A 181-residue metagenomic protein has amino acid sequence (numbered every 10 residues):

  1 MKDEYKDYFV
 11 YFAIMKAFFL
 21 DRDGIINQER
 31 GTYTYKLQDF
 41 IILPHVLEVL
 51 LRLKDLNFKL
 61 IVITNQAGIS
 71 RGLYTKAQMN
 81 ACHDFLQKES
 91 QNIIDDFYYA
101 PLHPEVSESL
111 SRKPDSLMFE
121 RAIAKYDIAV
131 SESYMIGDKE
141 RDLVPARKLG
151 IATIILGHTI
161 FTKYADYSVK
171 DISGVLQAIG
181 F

Functional and structural regions predicted by a protein language model:
K2-R22, D95, F181: Non-catalytic pre-domain segments flanking phosphatase-related domains
Y11-K59: Active-site neighborhood of HAD-like aspartate-dependent phosphohydrolases
L20-R22, T64, G137-D138: Active-site flanking residues adjacent to catalytic metal/cofactor-binding acidic residues
I25, A67, E140: Short glycine-rich anion-binding loops that position phosphate/pyrophosphate groups of nucleotides and phosphorylated
I26-P44, I69-Q78, N92, L102-L110: Metal-dependent phosphoesterase signature
N27-R30, I63-Q66, Y98-A100, E120-I123 (+1 more regions): A short alpha-helix capping/helix-coil boundary motif
L50-H83, I94-H103: Substrate-recognition element of Asp-dependent hydrolases with the DxDx(T/V) motif
A77-D96, P104-M135, K139-F181: Asp-based, Mg2+/Mn2+-dependent phosphohydrolase catalytic module
